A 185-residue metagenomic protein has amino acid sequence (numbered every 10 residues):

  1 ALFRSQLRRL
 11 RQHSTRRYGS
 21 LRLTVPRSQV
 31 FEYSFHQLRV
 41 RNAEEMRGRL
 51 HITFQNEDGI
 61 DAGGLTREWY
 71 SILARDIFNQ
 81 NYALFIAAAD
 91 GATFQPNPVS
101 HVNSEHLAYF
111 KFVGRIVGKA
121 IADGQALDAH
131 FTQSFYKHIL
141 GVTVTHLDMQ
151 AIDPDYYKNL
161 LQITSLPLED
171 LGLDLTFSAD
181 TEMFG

Functional and structural regions predicted by a protein language model:
A1-G185: Long, Ser/Thr/Pro/Gly-rich and/or acidic low-complexity regions in intracellular
